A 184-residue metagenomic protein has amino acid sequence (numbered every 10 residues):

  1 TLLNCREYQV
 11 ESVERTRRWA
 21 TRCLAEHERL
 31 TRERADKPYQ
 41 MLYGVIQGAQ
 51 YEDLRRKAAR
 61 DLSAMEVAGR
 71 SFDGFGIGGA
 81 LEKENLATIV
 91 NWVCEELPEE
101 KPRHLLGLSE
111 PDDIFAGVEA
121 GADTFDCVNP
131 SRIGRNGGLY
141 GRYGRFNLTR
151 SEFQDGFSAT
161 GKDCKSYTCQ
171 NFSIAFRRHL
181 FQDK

Functional and structural regions predicted by a protein language model:
T1-C5, G161-K184: C-terminal extensions of enzymes
T1-T31, Y39-D53: Active-site beta->alpha loop and helix N-cap motifs at the rims of alpha/beta catalytic domains
Y8, R15, L81, T168-C169: Catalytic cores of large soluble enzymes that bind and process phosphate-bearing ligands
E14, R60, S173-A175: Active-site-proximal helix/loop capping residues that flank conserved catalytic or ligand/cofactor
T21, A25-E28, V67, P98 (+1 more regions): Generic secondary-structure signature for well-ordered alpha-helical cores
R22, D61, W92, F176-H179: Alpha-helical scaffold segments in soluble metabolic enzymes
L30-R32, K37-T160: Glycine-rich phosphate/ribose-binding loops and adjacent secondary-structure elements that form binding surfaces
